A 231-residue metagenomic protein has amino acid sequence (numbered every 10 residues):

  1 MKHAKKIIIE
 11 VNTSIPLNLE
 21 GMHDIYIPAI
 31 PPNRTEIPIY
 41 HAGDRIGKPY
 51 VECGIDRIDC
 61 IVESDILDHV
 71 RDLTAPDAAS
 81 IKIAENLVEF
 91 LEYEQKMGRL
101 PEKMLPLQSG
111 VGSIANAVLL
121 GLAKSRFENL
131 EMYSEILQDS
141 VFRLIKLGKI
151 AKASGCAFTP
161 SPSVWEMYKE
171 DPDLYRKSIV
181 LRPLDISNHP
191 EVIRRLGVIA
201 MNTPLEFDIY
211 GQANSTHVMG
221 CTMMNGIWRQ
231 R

Functional and structural regions predicted by a protein language model:
M1-P106, N116-E135, D139-R231: Conserved phosphate- and dinucleotide-binding cores of soluble alpha/beta proteins, encompassing both enzyme active
S109: Conserved N-terminal Rossmann-fold NAD(P)-binding element of oxidoreductases
G112: Beta-strand-loop-alpha "switch" segments that mediate conformational coupling across diverse proteins
